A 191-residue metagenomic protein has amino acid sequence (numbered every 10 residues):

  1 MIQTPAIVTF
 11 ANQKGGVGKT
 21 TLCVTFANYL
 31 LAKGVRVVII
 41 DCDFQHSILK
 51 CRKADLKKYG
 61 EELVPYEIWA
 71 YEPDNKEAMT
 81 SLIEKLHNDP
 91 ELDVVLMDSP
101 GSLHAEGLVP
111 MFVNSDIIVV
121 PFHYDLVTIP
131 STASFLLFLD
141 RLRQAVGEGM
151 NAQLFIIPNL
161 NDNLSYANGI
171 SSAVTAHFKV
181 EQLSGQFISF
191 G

Functional and structural regions predicted by a protein language model:
I2, A11-V17, N28-S102: P-loop/Walker-type NTP enzyme "switch/lid" segment
V8: Conserved beta-strand position immediately N-terminal to the Walker
T21-L22: Hydrophobic positions on the alpha1 helix immediately C-terminal to the Walker A/P-loop
I39, M97, V120, I156-P158: Structural beta-sheet core signal
E106-L126: Inter-motif core of Ras-like GTPase G domains
T132-E148: Conserved C-terminal guanine-recognition region of P-loop GTPase G domains, centered on the G4
L160-G191: Beta-strand-loop-alpha "switch" segments that mediate conformational coupling across diverse proteins
